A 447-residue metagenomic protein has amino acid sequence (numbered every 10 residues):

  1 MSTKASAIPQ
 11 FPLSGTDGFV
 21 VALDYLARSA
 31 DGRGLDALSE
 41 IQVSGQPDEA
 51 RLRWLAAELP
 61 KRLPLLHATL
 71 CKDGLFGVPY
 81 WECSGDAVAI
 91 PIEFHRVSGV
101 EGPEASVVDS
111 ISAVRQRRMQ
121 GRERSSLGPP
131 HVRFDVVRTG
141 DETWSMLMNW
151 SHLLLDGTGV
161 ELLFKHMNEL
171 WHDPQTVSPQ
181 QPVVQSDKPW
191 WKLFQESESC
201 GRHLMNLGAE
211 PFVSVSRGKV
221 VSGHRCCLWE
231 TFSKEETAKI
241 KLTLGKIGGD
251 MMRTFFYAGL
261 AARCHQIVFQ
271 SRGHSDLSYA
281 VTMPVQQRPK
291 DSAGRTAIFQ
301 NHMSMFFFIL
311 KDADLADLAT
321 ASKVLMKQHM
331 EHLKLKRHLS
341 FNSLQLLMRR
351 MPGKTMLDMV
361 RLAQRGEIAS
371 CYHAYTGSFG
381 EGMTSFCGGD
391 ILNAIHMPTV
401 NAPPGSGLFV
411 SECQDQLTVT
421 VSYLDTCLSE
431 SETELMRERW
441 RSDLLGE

Functional and structural regions predicted by a protein language model:
M1-P79, H95, G99-H131, F232 (+1 more regions): Acyl-thioester-dependent acyl-group transfer interface
S2-A27, G34, L154-K241, D443-E447: Non-catalytic, low-complexity flexible loops and terminal extensions
L59-R62, L153, H166, L170-P174 (+2 more regions): Phosphate/oxyanion-binding loops and surfaces in catalytic or ligand/nucleic-acid-binding neighborhoods
W81-H95: Structured interaction and signal-relay segments at domain junctions
F134-D141, G208-F212: A short acidic-Thr-Gly-centered motif at the start of a beta-strand
K246, D250: Catalytic-site-adjacent helices and loops of nucleotide signaling machinery
M251-A262: Short amphipathic alpha-helical segments
